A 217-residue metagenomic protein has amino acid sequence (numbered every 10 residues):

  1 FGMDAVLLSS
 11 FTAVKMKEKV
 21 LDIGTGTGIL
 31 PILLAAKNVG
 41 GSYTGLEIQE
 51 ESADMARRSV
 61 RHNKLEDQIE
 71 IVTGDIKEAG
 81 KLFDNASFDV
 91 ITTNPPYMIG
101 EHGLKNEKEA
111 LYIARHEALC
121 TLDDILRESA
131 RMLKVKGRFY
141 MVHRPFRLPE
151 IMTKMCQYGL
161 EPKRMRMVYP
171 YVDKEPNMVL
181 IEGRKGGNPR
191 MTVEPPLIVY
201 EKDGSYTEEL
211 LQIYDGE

Functional and structural regions predicted by a protein language model:
F1, L119-P170, K174-P176: Conserved Class I SAM-dependent methyltransferase catalytic core
F1-V14: Conserved SAM-binding loop and adjacent beta-strand
D4, F83-D84, I151: Residues at alpha-helix caps and immediate loop-helix transition turns in enzyme cores, especially N- and C-cap
F11-L104, R127: Conserved SAM/SAH cofactor-binding pocket of Class I
E47, E117, E182: Acidic-residue sensor for enzyme active/binding pockets
P95-D124: Mobile active-site "lid"/loop adjacent to the S-adenosyl-L-methionine
E175-E217: SAM/dcSAM-binding transferase cores
